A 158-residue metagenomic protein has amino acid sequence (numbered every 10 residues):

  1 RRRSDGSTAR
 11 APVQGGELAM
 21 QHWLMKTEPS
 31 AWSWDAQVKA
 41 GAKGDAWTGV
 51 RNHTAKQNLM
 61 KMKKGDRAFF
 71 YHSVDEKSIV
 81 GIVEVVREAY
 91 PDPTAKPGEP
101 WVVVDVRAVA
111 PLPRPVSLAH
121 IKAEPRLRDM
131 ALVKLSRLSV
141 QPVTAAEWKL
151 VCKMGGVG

Functional and structural regions predicted by a protein language model:
R1-A19: Short, Lys/Arg-enriched N-terminal segments with co-localized hydrophobic residues within the first ~10-30 amino acids
G16-K64, V157-G158: Compositionally biased, charged N-terminal/linker segments
Q21, K43-A46, K64-D66, I79-G81 (+2 more regions): A generic structural signal for short beta-strands and their flanking turns/coil linkers
A36, P115-I121, C152-M154: Short, charged, solvent-exposed linker or helix-capping segments at domain edges/interfaces that act as flexible hinges
F69-F70, E84: Hydrophobic beta-strand signal
Y71-K77: Short, charged beta-turn/beta-strand-edge "cap" motif at the junction between a beta-strand and an adjacent loop
G81-S139: Aromatic- and Lys/Arg-enriched surface recognition patch
V143-G158: Charged phosphate-binding loop/patch that engages nucleotide di/tri-phosphates or the phosphate backbone of nucleic
